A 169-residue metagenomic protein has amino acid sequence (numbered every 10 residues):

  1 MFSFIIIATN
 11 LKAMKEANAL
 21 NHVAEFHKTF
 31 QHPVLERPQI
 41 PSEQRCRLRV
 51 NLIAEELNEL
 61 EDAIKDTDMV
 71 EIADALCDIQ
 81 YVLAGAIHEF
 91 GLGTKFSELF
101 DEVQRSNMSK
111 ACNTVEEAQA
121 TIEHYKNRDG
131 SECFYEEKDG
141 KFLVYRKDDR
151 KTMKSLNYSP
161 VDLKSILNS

Functional and structural regions predicted by a protein language model:
F2, I7-L76, Q80-S169: Flexible "arm" and connector segments at domain edges
